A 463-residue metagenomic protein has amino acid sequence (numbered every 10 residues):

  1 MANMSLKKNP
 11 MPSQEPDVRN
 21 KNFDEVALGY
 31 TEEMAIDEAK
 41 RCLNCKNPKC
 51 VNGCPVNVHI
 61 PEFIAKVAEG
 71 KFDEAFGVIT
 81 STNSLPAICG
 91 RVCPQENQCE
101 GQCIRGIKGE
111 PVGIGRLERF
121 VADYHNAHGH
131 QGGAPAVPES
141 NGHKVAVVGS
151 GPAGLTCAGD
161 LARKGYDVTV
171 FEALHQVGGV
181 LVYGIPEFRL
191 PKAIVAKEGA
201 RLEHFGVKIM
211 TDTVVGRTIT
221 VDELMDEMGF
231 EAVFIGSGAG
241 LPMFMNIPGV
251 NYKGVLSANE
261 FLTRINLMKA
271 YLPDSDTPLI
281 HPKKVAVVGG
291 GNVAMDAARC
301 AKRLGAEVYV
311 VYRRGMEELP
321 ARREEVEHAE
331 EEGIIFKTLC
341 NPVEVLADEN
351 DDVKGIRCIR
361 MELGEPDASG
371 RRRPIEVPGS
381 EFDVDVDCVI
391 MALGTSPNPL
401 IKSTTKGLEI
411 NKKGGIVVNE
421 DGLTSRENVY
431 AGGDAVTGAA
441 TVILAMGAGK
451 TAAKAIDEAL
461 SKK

Functional and structural regions predicted by a protein language model:
R19-D37, V58-R91, K108-V137, I265-N266: Ferredoxin-type iron-sulfur electron-transfer modules in oxidoreductases and energy-metabolism complexes
K40-H59, S84-I107: Local cysteine-cluster metal-coordination motifs and their immediate loop/turn environment, predominantly Fe-S cluster
E74, E139, K144-V148, A196-I247 (+4 more regions): Feature captures the FAD/FMN-dependent oxidoreductase FAD-binding
V121-E139, K197-R217, P242-L304, I410-S425: Glycine-rich dinucleotide-binding loop and its adjacent helix/turn
K144-T169, A294-K302: N-terminal Rossmann-like FAD-binding beta1-loop-alpha1 element of flavoenzymes
D167-V170, L174-F205, I209, A298-E344: Rossmann-like dinucleotide-binding cores of NAD(P)H-dependent redox enzymes
N251-P282, P366-A439: FAD-site-proximal beta/loop scaffold in flavoenzymes
A435-K462: A conserved FAD-binding loop/helix module that cradles the flavin
